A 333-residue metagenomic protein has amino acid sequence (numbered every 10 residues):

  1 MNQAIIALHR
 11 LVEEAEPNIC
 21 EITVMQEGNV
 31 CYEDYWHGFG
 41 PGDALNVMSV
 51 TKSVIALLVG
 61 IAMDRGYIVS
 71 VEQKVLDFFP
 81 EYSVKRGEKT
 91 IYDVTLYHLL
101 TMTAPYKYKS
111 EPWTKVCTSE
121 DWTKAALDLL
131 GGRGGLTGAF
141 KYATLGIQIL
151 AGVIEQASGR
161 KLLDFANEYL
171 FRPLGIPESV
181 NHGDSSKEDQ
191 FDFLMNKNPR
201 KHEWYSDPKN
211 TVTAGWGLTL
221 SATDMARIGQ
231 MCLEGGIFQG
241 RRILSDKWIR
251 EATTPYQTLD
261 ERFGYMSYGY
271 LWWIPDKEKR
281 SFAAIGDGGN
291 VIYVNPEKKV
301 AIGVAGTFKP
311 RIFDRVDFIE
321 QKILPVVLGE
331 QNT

Functional and structural regions predicted by a protein language model:
A4, L8-F39, I292-Y293, K299-G303: A short, well-structured edge-of-sheet supersecondary motif
H9-A15, G40-V47, T51, G60-Y142: Active-site-proximal loop and beta-strand segments within enzyme catalytic domains
G28, M48-Y67, L99, F140-F171 (+2 more regions): Alpha-helical scaffold elements that line and support the substrate/ligand-binding pocket of soluble hydrolases
D34, K124-G132, P199-K209: The feature captures the short pre-catalytic strand/loop hairpin that immediately precedes and shapes the active-site
P41-G42, K109-K187, T211, W216-T219: Catalytic-site signature segments of enzymes, centered on catalytic residues
N46, R65-A104, A157-G215: Active-site helix/loop module of the DD-peptidase/beta-lactamase fold, centered on the serine-lysine SxxK catalytic
F191-V212, T253-I302: Active-site Gly/Thr loop motif
S281-T333: Structured C-terminal helix/loop/strand segments within mature extracytoplasmic catalytic/sensor domains
